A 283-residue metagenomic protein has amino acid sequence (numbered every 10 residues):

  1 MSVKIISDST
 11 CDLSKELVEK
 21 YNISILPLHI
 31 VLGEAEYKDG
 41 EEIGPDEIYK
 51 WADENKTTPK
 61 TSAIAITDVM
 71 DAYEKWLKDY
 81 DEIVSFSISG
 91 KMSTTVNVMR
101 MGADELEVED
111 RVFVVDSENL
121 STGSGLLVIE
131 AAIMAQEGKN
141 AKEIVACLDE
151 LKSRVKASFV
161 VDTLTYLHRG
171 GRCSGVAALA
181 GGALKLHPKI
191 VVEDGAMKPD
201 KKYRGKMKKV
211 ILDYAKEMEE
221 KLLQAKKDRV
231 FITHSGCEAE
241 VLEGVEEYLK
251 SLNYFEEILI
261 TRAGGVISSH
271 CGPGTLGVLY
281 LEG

Functional and structural regions predicted by a protein language model:
M1, K78-D81, N253: Structured loop/turn residues at beta-strand edges in well-structured enzyme cores
M1, P59-K60, F86, E118 (+1 more regions): Short, contiguous strand/loop micro-motifs
V3-K4, T10-S24, H29, A35 (+4 more regions): Mixed-charge interfacial surface used for oligomerization/domain docking and macromolecular partner engagement
E36-E107: Class I S-adenosyl-L-methionine
V84-S85, V112-D116: Short acidic, glycine/Ser/Thr-rich loop/turn "cap" segments at secondary-structure junctions
